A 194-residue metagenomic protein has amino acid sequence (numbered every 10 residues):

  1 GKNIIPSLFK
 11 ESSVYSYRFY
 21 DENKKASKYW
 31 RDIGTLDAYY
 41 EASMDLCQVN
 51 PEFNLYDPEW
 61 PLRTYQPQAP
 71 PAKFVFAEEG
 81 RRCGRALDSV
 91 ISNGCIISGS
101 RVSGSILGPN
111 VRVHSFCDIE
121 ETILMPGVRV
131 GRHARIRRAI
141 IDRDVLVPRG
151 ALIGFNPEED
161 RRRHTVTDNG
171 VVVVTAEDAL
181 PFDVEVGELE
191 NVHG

Functional and structural regions predicted by a protein language model:
G1-G194: Left-handed beta-helix
